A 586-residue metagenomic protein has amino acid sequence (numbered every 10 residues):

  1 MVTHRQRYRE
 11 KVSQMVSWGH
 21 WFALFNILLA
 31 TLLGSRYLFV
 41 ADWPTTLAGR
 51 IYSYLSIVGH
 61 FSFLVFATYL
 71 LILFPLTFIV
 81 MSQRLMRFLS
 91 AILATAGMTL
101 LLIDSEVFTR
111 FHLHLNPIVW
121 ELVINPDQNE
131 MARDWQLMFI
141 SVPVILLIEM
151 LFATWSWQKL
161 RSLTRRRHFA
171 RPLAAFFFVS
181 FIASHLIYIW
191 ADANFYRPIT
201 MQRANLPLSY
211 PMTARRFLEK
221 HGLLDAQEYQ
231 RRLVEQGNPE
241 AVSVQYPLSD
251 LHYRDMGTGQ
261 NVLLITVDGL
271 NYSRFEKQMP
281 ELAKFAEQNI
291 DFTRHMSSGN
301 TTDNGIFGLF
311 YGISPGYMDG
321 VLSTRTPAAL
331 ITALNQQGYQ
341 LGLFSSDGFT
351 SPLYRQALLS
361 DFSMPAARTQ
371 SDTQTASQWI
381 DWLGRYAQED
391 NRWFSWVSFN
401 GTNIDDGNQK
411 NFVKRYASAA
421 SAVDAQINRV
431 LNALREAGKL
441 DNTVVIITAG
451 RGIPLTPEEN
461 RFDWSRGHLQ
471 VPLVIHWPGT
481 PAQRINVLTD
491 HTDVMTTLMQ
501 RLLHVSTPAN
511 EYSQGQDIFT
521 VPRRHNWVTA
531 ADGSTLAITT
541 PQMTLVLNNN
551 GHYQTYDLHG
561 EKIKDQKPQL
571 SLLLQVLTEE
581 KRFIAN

Functional and structural regions predicted by a protein language model:
M1-S209: Transmembrane and membrane-interface helices of multi-pass, inner-membrane envelope-modifying transferases
V2-I27, V80-R84, F88, A153-R197 (+2 more regions): Membrane-interface soluble catalytic domains
M15, R435, K439-N442, I446-T480 (+2 more regions): Histidine-centered active-site microenvironments of extracellular/periplasmic hydrolases and transferases
V58, D268, L334, V397 (+4 more regions): Generic structural signal for small/hydrophobic residues in well-ordered secondary structure, especially within
V179-G407, G515: Active-site-proximal alpha/beta segments of enzymes that process anionic O-linked groups
V321-T326, V413-S421, R461-L469, T480-L498 (+1 more regions): A short beta-strand-to-alpha-helix junction
P352, W382-A425, R429, P454-E459 (+1 more regions): Active-site His/acidic residue clusters
L383, A387, L431, V444-I446 (+1 more regions): Short, hydrophobic alpha-helical segments
